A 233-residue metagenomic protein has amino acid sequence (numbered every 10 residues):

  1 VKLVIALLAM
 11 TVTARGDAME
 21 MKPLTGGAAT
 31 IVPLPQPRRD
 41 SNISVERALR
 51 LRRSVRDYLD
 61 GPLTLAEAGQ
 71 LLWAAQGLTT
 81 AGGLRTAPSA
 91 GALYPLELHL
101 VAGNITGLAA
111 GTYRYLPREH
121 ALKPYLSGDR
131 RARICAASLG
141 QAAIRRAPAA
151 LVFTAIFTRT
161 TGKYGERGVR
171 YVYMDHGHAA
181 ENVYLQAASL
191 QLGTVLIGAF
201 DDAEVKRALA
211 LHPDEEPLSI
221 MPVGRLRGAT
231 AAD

Functional and structural regions predicted by a protein language model:
V1-V4: Bacterial N-terminal signal peptides that target proteins for export
A6-G16: Hydrophobic h-region of N-terminal signal peptides that target proteins for export in Gram-negative bacteria
T11, A102-T106, I156-F157: Short, flexible beta-strand-to-coil junctions
D17-A147, A231-A232: N-terminal amphipathic, basic helical "cap/leader" segment at the start of enzyme domains
R38, F153-F157, R225: Short, small-residue-rich loop/turn micro-motifs
R52, L71, L98, A149-T160 (+1 more regions): Small-aliphatic-rich amphipathic alpha-helix that forms the alpha element of a beta-alpha
T112-R114, A150-V152, I220: Conserved hydrophobic/aromatic beta-strand scaffold that supports enzyme active sites
A210-A232: A glycine-rich helix N-cap at a beta->alpha junction
